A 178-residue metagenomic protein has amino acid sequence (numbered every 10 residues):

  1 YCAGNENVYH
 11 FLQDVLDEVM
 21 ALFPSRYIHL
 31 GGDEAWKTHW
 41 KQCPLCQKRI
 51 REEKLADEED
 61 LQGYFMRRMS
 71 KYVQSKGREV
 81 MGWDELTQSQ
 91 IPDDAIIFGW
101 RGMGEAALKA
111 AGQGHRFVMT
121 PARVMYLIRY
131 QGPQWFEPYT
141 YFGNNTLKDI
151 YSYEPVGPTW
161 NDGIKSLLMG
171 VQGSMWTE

Functional and structural regions predicted by a protein language model:
Y1-G4: The feature captures the catalytic groove of carbohydrate-active enzymes
E6-Y27, E34, K48-E178: Substrate-binding groove of N-acetylhexosamine-processing glycoside hydrolases
K37-Q42: Short acidic/His/Gly/Ser-rich catalytic and metal-binding motifs that mark active-site loops of diverse hydrolases
